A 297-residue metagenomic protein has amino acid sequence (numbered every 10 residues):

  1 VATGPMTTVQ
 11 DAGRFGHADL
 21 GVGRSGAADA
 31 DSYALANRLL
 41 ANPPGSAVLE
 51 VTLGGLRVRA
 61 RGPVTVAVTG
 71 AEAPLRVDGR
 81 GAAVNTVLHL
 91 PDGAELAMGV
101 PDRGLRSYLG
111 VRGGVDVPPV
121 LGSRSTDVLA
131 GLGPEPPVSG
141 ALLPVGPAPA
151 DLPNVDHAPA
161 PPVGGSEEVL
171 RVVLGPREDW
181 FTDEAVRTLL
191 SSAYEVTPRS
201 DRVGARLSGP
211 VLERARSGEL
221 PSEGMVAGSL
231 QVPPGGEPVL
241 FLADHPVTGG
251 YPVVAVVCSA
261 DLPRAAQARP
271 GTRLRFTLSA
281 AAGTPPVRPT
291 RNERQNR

Functional and structural regions predicted by a protein language model:
V1-R297: Conserved "landmark" site that anchors the functional core of diverse proteins
